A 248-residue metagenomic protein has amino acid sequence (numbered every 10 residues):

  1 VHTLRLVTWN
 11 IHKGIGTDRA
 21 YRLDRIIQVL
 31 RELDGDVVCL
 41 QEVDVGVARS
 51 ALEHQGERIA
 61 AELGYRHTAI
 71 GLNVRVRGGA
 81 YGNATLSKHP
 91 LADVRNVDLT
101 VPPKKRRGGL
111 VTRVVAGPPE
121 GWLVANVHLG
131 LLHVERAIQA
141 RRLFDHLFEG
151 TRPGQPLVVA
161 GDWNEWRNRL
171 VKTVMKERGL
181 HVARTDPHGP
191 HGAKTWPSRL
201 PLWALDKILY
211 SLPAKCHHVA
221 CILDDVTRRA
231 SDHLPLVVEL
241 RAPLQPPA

Functional and structural regions predicted by a protein language model:
V1-V37, A51, A61-E62, R66-G71 (+1 more regions): Active-site regions of metal-assisted phosphoester/phosphodiester hydrolases, unifying DNase/endonuclease modules
C39-D44: A short beta-strand-loop structural module common to alpha/beta enzyme folds
G46-A51, Q55-G56: Membrane-embedded segments
